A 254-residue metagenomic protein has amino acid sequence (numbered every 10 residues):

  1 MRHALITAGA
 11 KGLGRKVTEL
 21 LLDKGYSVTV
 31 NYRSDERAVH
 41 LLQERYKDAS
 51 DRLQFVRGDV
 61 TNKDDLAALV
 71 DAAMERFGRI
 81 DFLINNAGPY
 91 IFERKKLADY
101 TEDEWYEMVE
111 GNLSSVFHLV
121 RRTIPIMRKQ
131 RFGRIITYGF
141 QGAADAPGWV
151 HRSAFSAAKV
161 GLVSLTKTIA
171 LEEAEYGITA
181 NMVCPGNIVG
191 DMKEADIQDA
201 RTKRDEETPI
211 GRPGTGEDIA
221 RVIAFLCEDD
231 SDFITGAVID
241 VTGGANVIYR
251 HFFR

Functional and structural regions predicted by a protein language model:
A10-G12: Conserved glycine-rich cofactor-binding loop
A67, G88-Y106, K129, G148-A154 (+2 more regions): Conserved mid-core segment of classical short-chain dehydrogenase/reductases
P89-Y90, I136-G161, T166-E175, N187: Catalytic loop of short-chain dehydrogenase/reductase
R94, T235-R254: Short C-terminal tail/terminal secondary-structure segment of NAD(P)H-dependent dehydrogenase/reductase domains
A98-F117, F132, I136, K159-L162 (+1 more regions): Catalytic Tyr-X3-Lys loop
V120-R121, K167: A short, exposed helix-loop element centered on a Lys and neighboring polar residues
P125, L171-E172, D232: Alpha-helical segment proximal to the catalytic Tyr-Lys
A174, T179, I234-G236: Short, small/polar-rich loop/turn modules that mediate ligand/substrate recognition or access, typified
